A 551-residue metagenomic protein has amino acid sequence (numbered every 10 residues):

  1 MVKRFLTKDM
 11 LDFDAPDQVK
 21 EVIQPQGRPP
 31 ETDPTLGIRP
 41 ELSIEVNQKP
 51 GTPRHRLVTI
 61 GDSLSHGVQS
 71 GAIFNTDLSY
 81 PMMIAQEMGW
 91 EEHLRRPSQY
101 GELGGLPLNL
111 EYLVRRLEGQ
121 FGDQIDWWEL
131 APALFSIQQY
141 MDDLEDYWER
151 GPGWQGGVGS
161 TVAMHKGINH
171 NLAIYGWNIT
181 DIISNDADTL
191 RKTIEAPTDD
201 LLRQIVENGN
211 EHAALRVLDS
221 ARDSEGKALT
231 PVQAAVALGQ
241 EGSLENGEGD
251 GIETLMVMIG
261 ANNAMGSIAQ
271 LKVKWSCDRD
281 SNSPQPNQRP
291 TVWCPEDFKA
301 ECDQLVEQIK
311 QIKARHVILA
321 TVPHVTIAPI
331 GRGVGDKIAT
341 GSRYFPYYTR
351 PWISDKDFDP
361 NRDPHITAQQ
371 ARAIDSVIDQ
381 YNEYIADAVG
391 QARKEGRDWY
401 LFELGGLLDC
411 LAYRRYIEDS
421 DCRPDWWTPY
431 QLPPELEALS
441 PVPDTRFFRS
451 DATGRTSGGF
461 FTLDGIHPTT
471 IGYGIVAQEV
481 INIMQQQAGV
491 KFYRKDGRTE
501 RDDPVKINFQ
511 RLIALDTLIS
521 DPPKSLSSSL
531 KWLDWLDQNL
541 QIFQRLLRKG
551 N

Functional and structural regions predicted by a protein language model:
M1-I205, G247-E248, D464-G465, I471 (+1 more regions): N-terminal secretory targeting modules
P50-P53, A234-G251, Q311-I312, R393-E395 (+4 more regions): Extracellular/periplasmic catalytic domains that process cell-envelope and extracellular macromolecules
T59, R95-R96, M256, H316-T321 (+1 more regions): A structural signal for short, well-ordered beta-strand segments and their strand-loop junctions that often border
T59, S79, M83, T230 (+8 more regions): Extracytoplasmic/secreted proteins, especially bacterial periplasmic and envelope-associated proteins
S65, Q69, A85-W90, Q240 (+5 more regions): Sec-exported extracytoplasmic/periplasmic mature domains
H66-Q69, R116-W293, R315, L319-I366 (+2 more regions): Oxyanion-hole/transition-state-stabilizing segment in secreted/luminal serine hydrolases and related acyltransferases
L238-Q240, N246-E248, A300-I318, D363-L404: A structural motif corresponding to the C-terminal end of an alpha-helix and its immediate exit/capping segment
H324, I330-S376, A386-H467: Mobile gating loops/cap/lid regions near enzyme active sites that modulate substrate access
